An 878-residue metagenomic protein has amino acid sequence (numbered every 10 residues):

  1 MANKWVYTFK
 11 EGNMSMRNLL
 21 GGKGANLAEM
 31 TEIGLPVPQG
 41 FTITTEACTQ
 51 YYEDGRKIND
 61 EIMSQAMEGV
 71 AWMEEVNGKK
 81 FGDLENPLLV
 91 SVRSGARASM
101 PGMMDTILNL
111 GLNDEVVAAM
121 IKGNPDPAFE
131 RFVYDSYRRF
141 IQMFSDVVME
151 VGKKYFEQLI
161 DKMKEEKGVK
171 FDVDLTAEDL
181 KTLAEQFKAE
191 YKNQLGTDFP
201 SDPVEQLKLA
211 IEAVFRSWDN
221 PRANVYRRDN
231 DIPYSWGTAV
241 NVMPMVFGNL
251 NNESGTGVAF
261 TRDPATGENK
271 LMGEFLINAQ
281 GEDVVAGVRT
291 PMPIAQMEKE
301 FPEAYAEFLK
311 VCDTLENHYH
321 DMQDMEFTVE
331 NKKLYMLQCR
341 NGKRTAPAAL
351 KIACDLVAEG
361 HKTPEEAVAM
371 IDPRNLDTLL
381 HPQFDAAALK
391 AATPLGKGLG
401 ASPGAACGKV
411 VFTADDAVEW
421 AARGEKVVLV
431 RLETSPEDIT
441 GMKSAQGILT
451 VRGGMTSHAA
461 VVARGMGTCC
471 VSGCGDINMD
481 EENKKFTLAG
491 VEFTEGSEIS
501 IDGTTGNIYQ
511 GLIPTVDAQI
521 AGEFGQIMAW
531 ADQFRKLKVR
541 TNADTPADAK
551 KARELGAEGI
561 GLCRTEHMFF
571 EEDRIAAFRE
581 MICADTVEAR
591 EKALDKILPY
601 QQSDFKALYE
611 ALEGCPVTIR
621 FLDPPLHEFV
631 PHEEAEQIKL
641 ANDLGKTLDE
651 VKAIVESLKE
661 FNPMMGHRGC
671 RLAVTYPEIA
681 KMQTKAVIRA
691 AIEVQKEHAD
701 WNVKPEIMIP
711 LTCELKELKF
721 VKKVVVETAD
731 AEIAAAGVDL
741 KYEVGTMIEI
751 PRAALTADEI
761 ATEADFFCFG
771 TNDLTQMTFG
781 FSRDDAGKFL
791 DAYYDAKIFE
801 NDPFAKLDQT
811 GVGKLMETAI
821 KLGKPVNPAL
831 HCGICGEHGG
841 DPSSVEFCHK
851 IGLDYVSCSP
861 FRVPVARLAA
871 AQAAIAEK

Functional and structural regions predicted by a protein language model:
M1-A392, E425-V428, S435-T440, Q446 (+10 more regions): Nucleotide/phosphate-binding sheet-loop regions of phosphoryl- and nucleotidyl-transfer enzymes
F41, V451-G453, S472-G475, C563 (+2 more regions): Short beta->alpha connector loops at strand-helix junctions that form conserved, small/polar/Pro-enriched
R93, I520, W530-K878: Conserved alpha/beta-domain cores
N241, V411, V428-V430, L449 (+3 more regions): Structural motif
K333-Y335, L432-K443, G447, M455-V461 (+6 more regions): Glycine-rich phosphate/ribose-binding loops and adjacent secondary-structure elements that form binding surfaces
L337-C339, T494-N542, D548: C-terminal domain-closing interface element
H361-A445, N507-I513, F524, M528-D532 (+1 more regions): Protease-associated
